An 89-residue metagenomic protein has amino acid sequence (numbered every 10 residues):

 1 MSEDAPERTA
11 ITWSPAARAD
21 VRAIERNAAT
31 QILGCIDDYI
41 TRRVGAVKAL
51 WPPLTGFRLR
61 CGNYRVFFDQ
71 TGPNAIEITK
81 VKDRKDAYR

Functional and structural regions predicted by a protein language model:
M1-T12, A16-A19, A23, N27-T30 (+3 more regions): Enriched for short, Lys/Arg-rich terminal
G34-L59: A short, surface-exposed loop/turn module that caps and links secondary-structure elements
